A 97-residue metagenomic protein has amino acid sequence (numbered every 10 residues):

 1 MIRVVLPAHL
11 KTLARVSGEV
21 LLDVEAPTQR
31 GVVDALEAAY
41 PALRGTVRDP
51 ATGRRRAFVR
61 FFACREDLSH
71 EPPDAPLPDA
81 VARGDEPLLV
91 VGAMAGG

Functional and structural regions predicted by a protein language model:
M1-G96: Ubiquitin-like/PB1-type beta-grasp interaction modules and other compact soluble beta-rich domains
